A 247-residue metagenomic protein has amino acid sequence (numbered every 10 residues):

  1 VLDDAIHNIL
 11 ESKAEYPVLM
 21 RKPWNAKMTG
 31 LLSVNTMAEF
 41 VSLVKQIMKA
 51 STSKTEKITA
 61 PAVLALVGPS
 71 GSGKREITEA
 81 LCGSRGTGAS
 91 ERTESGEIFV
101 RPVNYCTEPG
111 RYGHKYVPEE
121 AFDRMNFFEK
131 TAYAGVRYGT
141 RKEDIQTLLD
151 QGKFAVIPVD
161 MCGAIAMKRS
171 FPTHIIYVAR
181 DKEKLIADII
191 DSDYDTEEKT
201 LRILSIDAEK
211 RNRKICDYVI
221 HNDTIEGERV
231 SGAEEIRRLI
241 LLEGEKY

Functional and structural regions predicted by a protein language model:
L2-M37: Acidic, Mg2+-coordinating phosphoryl-transfer loop and its flanking beta/alpha structural elements, shared across
K22, N35-T59, A187-Y194, R211-Y247: NTP-dependent small-molecule kinase module
L66: Hydrophobic anchor at the beta1->P-loop junction of P-loop NTPases
P69: P-loop (Walker A) phosphate-binding loop of NTP-binding proteins
S72: ATP-binding Walker
R75: Walker A/P-loop
G96-V100, N104-I157, M161-C162: ATP-dependent small-molecule kinase phosphotransfer cores that center on conserved nucleotide phosphate-binding segments
V156-V159, R169-I189: Conserved phosphate-donor/acceptor-positioning beta-strand/loop module used by diverse small-molecule
